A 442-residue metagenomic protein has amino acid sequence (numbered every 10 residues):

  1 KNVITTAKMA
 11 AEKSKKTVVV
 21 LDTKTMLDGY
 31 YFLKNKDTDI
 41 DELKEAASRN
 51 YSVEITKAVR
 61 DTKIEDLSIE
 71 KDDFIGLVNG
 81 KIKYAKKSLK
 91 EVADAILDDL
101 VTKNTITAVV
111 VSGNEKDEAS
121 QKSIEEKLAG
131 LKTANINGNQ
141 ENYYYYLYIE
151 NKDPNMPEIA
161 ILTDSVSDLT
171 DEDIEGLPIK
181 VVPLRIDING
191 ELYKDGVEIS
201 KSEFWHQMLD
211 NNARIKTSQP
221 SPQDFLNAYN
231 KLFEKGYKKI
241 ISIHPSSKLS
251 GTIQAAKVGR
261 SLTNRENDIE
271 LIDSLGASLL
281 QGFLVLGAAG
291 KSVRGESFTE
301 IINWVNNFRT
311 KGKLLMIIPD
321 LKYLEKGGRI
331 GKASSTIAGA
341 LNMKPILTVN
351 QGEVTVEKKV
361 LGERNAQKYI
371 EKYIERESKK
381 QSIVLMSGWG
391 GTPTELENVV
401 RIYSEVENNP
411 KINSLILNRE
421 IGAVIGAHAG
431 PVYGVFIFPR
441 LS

Functional and structural regions predicted by a protein language model:
K1, K8-V20: Conserved GHKL (Bergerat-fold) ATPase module
T6, A10, T23-S123, I136-N139 (+9 more regions): Mixed-charge interfacial surface used for oligomerization/domain docking and macromolecular partner engagement
T107, A160, K239-I241: Structural motif
A160-S221: N-terminal glycine-rich anion-binding loop in soluble enzyme alpha/beta folds
I161-L162, K216, S242, L271 (+1 more regions): Short catalytic-loop micro-motif centered on adjacent basic/acidic residues
N212-A213, Q219-S242, S246-V258, F298 (+2 more regions): Glycine-rich phosphate- or other oxyanion-binding loops that anchor nucleotides, phosphorylated ligands
